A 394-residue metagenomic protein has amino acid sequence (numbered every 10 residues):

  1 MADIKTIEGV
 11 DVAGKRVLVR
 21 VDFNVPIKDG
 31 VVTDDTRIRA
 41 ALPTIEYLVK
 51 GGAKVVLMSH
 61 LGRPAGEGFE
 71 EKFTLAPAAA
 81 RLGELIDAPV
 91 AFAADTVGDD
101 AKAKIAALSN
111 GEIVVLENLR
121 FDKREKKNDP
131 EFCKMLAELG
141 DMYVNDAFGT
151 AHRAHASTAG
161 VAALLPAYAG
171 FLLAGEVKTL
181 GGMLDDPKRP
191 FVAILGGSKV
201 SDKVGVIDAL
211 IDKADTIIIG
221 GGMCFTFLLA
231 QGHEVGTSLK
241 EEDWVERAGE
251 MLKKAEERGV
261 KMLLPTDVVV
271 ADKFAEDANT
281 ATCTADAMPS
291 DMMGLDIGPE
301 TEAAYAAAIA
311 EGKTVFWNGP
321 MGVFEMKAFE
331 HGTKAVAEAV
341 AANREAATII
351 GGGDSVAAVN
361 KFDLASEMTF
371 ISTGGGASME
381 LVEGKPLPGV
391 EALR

Functional and structural regions predicted by a protein language model:
M1-R394: Active-site loop-to-helix "anion-binding N-cap" substructures in soluble metabolic enzymes
